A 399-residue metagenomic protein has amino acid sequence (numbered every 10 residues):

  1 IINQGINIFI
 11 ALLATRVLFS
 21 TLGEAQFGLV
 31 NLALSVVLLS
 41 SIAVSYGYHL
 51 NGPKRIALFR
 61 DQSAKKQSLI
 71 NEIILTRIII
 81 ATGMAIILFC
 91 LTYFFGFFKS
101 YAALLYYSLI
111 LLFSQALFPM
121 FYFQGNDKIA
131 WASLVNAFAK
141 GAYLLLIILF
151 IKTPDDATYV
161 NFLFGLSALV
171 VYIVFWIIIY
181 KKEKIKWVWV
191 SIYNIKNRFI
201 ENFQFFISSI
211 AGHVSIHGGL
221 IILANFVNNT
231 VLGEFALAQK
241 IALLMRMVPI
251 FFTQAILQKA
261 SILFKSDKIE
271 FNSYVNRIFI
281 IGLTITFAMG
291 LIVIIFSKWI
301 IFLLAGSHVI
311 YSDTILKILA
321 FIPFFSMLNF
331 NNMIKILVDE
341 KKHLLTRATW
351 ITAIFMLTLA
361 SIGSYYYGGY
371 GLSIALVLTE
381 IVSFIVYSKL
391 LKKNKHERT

Functional and structural regions predicted by a protein language model:
I1-H49, Q204-T230, T352, L357-S361 (+2 more regions): Signature of the first transmembrane helix
I1-N7, A33, L38, I42-T92 (+2 more regions): Membrane-water interface segments that mark the loop-to-transmembrane alpha-helix transition
E24, T92-S108, I295-M327: Interfacial segments at transmembrane-helix termini and the short loops linking adjacent helices
L34-I42, G212, F235-L257, I285-M289 (+1 more regions): Transmembrane helix-bundle signature of multi-pass secondary active exporters and lipid flippases
V44-D61, A242-S266, M333-V338: Helix-loop junctions and terminal segments of transmembrane helices in multi-pass membrane transport/translocation
A102, L112-V135, F321-A348: Membrane-interface junctions at transmembrane-helix termini in multi-pass inner-membrane proteins
L109, S133-E183, I351-F355, G369-K392: Hydrophobic alpha-helical transmembrane segments
A157-F164, V170-I216, K259-S273, H396-T399: Interhelical loop/hinge segments that connect adjacent transmembrane helices in multipass membrane
